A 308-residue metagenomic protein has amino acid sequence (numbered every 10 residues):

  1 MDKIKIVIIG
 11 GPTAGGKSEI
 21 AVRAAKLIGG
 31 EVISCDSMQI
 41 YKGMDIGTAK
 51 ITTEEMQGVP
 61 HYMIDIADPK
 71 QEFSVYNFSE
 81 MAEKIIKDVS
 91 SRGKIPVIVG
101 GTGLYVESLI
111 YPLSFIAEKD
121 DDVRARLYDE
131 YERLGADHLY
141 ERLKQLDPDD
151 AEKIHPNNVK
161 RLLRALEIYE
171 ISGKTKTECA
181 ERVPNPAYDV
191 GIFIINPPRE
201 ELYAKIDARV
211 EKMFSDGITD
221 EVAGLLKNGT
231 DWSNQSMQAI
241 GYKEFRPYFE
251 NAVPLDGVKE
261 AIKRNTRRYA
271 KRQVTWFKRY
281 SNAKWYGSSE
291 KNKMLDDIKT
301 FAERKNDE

Functional and structural regions predicted by a protein language model:
M1-E308: Phosphate/pyrophosphate-binding catalytic cores of soluble transferases and nucleic-acid-acting enzymes
